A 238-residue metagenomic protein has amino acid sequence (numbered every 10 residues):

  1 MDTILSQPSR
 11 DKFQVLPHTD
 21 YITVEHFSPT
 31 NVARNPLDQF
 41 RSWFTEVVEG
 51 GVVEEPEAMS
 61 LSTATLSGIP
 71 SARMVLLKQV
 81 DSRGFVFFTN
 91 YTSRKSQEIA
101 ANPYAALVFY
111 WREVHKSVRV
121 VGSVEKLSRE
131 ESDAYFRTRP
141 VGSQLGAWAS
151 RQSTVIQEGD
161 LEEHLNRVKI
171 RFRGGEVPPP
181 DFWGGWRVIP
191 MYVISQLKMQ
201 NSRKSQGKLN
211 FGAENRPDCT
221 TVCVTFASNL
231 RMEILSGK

Functional and structural regions predicted by a protein language model:
M1-K238: Binding-site signature for planar aromatic cofactors or substrates
